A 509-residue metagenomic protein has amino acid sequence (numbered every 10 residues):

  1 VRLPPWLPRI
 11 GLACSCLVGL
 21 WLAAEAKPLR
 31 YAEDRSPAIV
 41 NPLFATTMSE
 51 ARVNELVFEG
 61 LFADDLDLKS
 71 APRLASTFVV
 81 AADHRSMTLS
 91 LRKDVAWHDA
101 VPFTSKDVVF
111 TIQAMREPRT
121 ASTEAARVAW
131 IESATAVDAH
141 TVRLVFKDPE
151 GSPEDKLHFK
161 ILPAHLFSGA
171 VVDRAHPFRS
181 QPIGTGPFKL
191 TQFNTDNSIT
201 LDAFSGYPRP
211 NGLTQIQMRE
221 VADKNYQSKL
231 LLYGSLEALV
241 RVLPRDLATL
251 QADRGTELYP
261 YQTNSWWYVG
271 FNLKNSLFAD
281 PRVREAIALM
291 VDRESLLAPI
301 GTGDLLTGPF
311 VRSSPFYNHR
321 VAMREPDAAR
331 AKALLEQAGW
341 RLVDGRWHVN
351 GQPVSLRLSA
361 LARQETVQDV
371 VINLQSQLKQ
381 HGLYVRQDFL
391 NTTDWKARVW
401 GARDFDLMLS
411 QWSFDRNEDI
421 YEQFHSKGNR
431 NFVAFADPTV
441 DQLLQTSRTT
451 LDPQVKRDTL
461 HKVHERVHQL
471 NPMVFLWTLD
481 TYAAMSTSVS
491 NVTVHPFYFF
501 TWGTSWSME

Functional and structural regions predicted by a protein language model:
P5, A125-S168, L289: Surface-exposed binding/hinge segments that line and control ligand-binding clefts or catalytic entry sites
L29, N194, A203, W267 (+3 more regions): Detector for C-terminal structural segments
A32-A82, Q113, T120, I183: N-terminal lobe/hinge region of extracytoplasmic solute-binding protein
D34-S36, L157, G206, L239-L334 (+5 more regions): Local pocket/hinge segments that shape ligand/substrate recognition
R35-A51, L74-S76, V101, T123-E124 (+4 more regions): A structural "hinge/loop" feature
S76-A121, R143-V145, L230, L277-A279: Aromatic- and charge-enriched surface segment that lines or borders ligand/interaction sites
F159-N211, Q215-Q217, D223-N225, Y317 (+2 more regions): Gly/Pro-rich hinge or "lid" segments in bacterial periplasmic/extracellular proteins
H176-R179, A203-T249, P260, I372-S376 (+2 more regions): Ligand-site clamp/hinge motif
